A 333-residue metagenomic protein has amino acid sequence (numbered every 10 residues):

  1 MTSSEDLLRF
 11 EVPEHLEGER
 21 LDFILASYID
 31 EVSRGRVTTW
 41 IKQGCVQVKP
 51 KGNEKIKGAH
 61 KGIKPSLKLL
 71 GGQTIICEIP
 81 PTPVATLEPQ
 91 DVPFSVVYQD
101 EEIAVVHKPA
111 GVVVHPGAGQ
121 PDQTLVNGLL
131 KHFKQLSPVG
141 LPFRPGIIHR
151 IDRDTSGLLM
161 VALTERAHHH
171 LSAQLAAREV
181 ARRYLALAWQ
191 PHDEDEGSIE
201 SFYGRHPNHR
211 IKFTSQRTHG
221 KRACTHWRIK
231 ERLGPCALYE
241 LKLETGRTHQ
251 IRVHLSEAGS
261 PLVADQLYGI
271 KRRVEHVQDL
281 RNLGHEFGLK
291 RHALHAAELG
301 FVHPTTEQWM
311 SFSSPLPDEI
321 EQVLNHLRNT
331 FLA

Functional and structural regions predicted by a protein language model:
M1-P207, L316-R328: RNA pseudouridine synthases
G35-R36, S215, Q266-L267: A short, aromatic/hydrophobic, helix- or strand-capping loop or linear motif that either lines the entrance/gate
I56, I270-R273, N329-A333: Juxtamembrane/interface motifs at transmembrane-helix termini
C77-I79, N208-I211, R222, Q278-G284: Short Pro/Gly-enriched beta-strand edge/turn motifs at strand-loop
V106, V253, A264: Active-site flanking residues adjacent to catalytic metal/cofactor-binding acidic residues
L141-A173, A181, L185, E200-S260 (+1 more regions): The conserved catalytic core of RNA pseudouridine synthases
V263-F301: RNA substrate-recognition surfaces in RNA-acting enzymes
